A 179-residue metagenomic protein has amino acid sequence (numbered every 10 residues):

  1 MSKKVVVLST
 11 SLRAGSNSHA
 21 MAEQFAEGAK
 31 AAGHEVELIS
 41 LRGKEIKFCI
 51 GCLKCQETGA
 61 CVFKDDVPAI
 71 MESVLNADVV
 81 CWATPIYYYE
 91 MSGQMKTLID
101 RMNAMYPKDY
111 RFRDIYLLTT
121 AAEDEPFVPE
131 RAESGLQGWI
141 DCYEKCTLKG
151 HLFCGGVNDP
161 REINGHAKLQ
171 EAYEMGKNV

Functional and structural regions predicted by a protein language model:
M1-T84, Y89-M105, E162-V179: N-terminal beta1-alpha1-beta2 submodule of the flavodoxin-like/Rossmannoid cofactor-binding fold
V6-L8, E37-I39, Y116-T119, K149-L152: Hydrophobic/aromatic beta-strand patches that form the interior of the parallel beta-sheet core in alpha/beta enzyme
E23, G43, V67-I70, R113-L117 (+2 more regions): Residue-level signal for alpha-helical context at structural boundaries
D65-D66, D78, D100, D109 (+4 more regions): Acidic-enriched, low-complexity/disordered segments with a strong bias for Aspartate over Glutamate
T84, F153-G156: Residues that line or immediately flank small-molecule/substrate-binding pockets and catalytic motifs
G93-Q94, Y106-G150: Short, glycine-/small-residue-rich phosphate/pyrophosphate-handling segment
T120, G156-E162: A short acidic, helix-capping loop that chelates divalent metal ions and anchors anionic groups
L136-C154, I163, Y173, N178-V179: A charged, well-structured terminal subsegment
